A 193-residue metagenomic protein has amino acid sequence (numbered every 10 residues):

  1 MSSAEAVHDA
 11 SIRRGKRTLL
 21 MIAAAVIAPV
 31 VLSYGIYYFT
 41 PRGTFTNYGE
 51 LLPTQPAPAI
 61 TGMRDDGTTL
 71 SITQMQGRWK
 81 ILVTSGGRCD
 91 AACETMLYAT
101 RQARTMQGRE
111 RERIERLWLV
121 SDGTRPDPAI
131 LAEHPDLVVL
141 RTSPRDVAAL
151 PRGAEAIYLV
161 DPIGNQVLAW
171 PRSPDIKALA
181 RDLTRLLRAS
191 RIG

Functional and structural regions predicted by a protein language model:
M1-I12: N-terminal Lys/Arg-rich, disordered targeting/topogenic segments
R17-Y37: Hydrophobic membrane-insertion alpha-helices, especially the h-region of bacterial N-terminal signal peptides
A24, A28, P41-T73: N-terminal "domain-start" segment that seeds a small globular fold
Q74-T100: Short active-site neighborhood of thiol/selenol oxidoreductases, capturing the structured segment around
C89, C93-M96, G153, R172 (+1 more regions): Solvent-exposed, acidic/flexible segments
L97-L117: Conserved helix-turn-beta segment immediately C-terminal to the redox Cys motif in thioredoxin-like folds
I114-L119, G123-P162: Short, internal strand/loop/helix patches that form the active-site neighborhood or redox-interaction surface
R145-D146, L159-G193: Thiol-/selenol-based redox modules, centered on thioredoxin-like and closely related oxidoreductase domains
